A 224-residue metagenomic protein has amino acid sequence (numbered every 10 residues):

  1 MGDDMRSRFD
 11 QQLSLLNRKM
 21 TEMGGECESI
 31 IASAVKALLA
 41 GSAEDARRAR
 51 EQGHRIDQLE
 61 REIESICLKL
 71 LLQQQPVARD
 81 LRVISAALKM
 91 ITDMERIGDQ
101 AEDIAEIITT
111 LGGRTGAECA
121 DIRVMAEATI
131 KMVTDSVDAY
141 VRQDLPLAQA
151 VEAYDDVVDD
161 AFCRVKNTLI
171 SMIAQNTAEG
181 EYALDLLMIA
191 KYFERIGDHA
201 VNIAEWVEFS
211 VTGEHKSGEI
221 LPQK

Functional and structural regions predicted by a protein language model:
M1-K224: Cytosolic, long alpha-helical scaffolding segments
